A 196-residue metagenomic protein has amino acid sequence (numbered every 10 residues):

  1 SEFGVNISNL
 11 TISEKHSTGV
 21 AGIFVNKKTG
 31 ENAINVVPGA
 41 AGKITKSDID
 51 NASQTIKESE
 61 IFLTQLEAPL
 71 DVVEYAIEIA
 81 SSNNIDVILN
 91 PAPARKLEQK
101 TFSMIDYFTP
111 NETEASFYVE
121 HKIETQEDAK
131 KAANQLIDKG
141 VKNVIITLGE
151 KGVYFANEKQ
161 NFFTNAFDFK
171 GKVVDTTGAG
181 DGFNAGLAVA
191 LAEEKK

Functional and structural regions predicted by a protein language model:
S1-E60, E78: Conserved N-terminal subdomain of the carbohydrate kinase-like
N6-I7, V87, I123, N143: Residue-level detector of short coil/turn "hinge" positions at structural boundaries
F24-N26, V36-G39, L66-A68, P91-P93 (+1 more regions): Short, structured patches in soluble enzyme cores that scaffold and shape functional sites
G39-A41, A92-A94, T113-A115, F167-K170: Short, acidic/turn-prone active-site loops that include or flank metal/cofactor- and phosphate-binding residues
D48, A52, E60-K131, K151-V153: Conserved beta-alpha-beta core of the PfkB/ribokinase-like small-molecule kinase fold
K96-T101, Q126-K196: Conserved phosphate-binding/catalytic region of the ribokinase-like
